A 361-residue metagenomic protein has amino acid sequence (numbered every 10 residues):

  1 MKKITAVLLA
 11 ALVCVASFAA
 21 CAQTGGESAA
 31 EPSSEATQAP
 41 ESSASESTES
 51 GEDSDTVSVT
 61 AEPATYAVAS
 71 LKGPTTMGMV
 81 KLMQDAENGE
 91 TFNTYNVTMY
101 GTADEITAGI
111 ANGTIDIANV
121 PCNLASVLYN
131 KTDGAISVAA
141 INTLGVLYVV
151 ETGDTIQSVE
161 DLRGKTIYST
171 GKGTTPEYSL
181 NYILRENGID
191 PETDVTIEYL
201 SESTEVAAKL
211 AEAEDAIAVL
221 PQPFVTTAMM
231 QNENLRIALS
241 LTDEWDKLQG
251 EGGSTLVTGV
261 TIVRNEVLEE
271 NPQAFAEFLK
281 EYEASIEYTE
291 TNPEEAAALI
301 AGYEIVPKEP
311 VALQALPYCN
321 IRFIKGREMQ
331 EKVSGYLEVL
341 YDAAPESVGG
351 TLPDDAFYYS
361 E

Functional and structural regions predicted by a protein language model:
M1-A11: Positively charged n-region of N-terminal signal peptides that target proteins for export
V13-S17, L340: Hydrophobic core
F18-E31: Bacterial lipoprotein signal-peptidase II cleavage site
D53-E192, I197-Y199, A216, Q222 (+1 more regions): Short, glycine-/small- and polar/acidic-enriched structural segments that line small-molecule recognition paths
K81-M83, L147-Q157, G252-A274, R322-K325: A bilobed periplasmic-binding-protein/Venus flytrap-type ligand-binding module shared by bacterial periplasmic
C122-L124, T132, E205-L299: Pocket-lining segment of extracytoplasmic ligand-binding domains
L268-A343: Secondary-structure end/capping motifs
S334-E361: Conserved C-terminal helix/tail region of periplasmic/extracytoplasmic solute-binding proteins
